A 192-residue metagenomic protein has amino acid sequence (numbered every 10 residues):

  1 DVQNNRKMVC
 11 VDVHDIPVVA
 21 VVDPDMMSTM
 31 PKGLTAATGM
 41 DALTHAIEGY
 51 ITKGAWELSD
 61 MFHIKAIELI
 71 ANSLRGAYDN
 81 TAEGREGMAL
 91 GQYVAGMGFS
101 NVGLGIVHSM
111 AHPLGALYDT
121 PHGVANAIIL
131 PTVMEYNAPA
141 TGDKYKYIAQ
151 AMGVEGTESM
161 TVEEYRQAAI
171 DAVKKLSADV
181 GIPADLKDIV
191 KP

Functional and structural regions predicted by a protein language model:
V2-V102: Carboxylate- and glycine-rich phosphate/diphosphate-binding segment that chelates Mg2+/Mn2+
P17, P24, P113, P131 (+1 more regions): Proline-rich low-complexity regions
S28, H112-P113, T157: Short beta-alpha connecting loops at secondary-structure transitions that line or flank enzyme active sites
A46, Y50, S73, P113 (+2 more regions): Amphipathic alpha-helical segments in well-ordered regions
Y93-N126: Glycine-rich phosphate/pyrophosphate-binding beta-alpha loops
L117-P192: Gly/Pro-rich interdomain helix-loop hinge
